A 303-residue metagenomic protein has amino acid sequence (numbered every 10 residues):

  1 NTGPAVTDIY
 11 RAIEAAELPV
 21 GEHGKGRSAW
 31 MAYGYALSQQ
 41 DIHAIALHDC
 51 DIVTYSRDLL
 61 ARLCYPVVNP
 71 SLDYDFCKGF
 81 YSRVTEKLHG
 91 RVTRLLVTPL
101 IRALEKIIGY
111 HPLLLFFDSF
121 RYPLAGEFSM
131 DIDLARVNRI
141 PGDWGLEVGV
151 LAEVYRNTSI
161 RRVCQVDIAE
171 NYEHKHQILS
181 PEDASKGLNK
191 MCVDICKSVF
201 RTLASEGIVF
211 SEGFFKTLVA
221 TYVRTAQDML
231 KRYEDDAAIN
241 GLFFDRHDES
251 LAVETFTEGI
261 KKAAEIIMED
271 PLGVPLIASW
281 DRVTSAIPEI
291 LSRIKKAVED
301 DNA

Functional and structural regions predicted by a protein language model:
N1-Q40: Active-site-proximal specificity loops/subdomain of glycosyltransferases
Q40-V53: Short beta-strand-to-loop acidic/aromatic patch adjacent to the donor-nucleotide binding site
V53-S82: Conserved donor-nucleotide/metal-binding helix-loop-beta segment in metal-dependent transferases, i.e., the alpha-helix
S71-E86, G90-F120: Short, flexible, basic/aromatic active-site loop/helix in glycosyltransferases
A103-W144, N157: Aromatic-glycine-rich donor-binding/catalytic loop that engages nucleotide-sugar donors across glycosyltransferases
G142, L151-N171: Catalytic donor-sugar/metal-binding loop of nucleotide-sugar-dependent glycosyltransferases
C164-S185: Active-site donor/metal-binding and catalytic loop motifs of nucleotide-sugar-dependent glycosylation enzymes
I178-A303: Terminal low-complexity segments of carbohydrate-biosynthetic enzymes
